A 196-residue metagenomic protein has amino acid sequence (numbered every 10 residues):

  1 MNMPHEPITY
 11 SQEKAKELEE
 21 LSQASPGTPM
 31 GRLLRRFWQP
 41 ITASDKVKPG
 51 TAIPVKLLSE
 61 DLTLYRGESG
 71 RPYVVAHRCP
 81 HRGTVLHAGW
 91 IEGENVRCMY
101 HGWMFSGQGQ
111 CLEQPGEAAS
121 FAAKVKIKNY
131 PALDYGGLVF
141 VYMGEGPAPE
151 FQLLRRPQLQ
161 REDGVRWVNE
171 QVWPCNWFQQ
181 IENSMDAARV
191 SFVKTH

Functional and structural regions predicted by a protein language model:
M1-R71, G93, M104-H196: Rieske [2Fe-2S] iron-sulfur-binding subdomain
Y73-A88, G93-S106: Local cysteine-cluster metal-coordination motifs and their immediate loop/turn environment, predominantly Fe-S cluster
